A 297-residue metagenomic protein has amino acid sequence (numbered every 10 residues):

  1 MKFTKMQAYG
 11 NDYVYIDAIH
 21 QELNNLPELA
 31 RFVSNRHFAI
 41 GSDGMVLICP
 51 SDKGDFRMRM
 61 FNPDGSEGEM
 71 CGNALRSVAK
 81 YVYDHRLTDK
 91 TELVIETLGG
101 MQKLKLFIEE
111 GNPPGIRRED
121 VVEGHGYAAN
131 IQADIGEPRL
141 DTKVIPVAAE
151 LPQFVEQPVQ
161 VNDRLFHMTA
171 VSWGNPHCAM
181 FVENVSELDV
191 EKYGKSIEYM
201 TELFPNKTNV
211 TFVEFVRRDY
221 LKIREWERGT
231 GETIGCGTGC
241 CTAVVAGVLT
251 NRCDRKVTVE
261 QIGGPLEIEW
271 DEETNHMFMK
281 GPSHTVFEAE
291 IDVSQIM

Functional and structural regions predicted by a protein language model:
M1-E22, A133, V147-V171, M297: N-terminal, positively charged, Ser/Thr/Ala/Gly-biased leader segments that form transit/presequence-like amphipathic
M1-Y127, C178-M297: A glycine-rich beta-to-alpha transition motif near the start of alpha/beta enzyme domains, typified by
E92, M101, Y127-V161, L165-M168 (+3 more regions): Juxtamembrane transmembrane-helix boundary motif
